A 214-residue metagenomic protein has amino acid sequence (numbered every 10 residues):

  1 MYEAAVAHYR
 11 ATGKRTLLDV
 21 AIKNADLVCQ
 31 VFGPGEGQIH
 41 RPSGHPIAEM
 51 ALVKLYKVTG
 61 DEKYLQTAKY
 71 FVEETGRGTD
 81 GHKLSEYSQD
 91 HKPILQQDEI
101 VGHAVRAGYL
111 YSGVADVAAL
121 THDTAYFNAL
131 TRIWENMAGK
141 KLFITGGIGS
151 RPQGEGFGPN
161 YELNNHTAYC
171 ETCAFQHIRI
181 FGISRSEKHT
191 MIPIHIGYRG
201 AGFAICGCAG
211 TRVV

Functional and structural regions predicted by a protein language model:
Y2-V214: Glycan-recognition and catalytic cores of secretory/periplasmic carbohydrate-active enzymes
